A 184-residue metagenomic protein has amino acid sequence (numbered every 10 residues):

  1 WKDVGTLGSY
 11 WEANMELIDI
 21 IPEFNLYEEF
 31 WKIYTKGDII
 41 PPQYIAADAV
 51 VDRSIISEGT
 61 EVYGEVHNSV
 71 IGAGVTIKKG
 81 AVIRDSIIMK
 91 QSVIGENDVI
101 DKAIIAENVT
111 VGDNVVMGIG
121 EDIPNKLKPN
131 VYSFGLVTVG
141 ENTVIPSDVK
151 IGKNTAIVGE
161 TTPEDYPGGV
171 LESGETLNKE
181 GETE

Functional and structural regions predicted by a protein language model:
W1-E184: Left-handed beta-helix
